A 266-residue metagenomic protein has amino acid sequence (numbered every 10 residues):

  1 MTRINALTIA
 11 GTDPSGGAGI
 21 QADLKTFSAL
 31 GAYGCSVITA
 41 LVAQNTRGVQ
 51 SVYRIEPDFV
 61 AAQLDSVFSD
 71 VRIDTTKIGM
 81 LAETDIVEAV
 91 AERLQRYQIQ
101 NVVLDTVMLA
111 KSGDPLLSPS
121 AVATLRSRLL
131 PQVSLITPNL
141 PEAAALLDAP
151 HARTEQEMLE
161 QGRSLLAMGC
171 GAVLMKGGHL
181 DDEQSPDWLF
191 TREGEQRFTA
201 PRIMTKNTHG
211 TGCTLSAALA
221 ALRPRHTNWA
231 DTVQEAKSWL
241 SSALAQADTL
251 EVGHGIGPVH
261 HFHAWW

Functional and structural regions predicted by a protein language model:
M1-T2, T8, G19, E183-F198: Acidic-glycine-rich active-site phosphate/pyrophosphate-binding loop
T2-T8, S28-K111, F262-W265: Conserved N-terminal subdomain of the carbohydrate kinase-like
I9-S15, E195-H209: Short pre-catalytic strand/loop immediately N-terminal to key active-site residues, enriched for Gly-Thr
L30-C35, Q196, L222-A236: Phosphate-handling active-site elements
R54, A230-W266: Charged C-terminal helix
E88-Y97, R163, G171, G194 (+1 more regions): Nucleotide and nucleotide-moiety/phosphate-recognizing core
P119-E195: Conserved phosphate/ATP/ADP-binding segment of small-molecule kinases
A145, K206-W229: Short, small-residue alpha-helix embedded
